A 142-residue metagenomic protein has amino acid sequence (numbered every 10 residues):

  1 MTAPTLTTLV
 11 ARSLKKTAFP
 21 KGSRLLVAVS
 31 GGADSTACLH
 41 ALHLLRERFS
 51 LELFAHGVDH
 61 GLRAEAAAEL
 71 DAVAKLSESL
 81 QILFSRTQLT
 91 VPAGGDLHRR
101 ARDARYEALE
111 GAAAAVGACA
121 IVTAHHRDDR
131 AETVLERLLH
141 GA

Functional and structural regions predicted by a protein language model:
M1-A142: Core alpha/beta nucleotide-donor-binding catalytic domains of modification enzymes
